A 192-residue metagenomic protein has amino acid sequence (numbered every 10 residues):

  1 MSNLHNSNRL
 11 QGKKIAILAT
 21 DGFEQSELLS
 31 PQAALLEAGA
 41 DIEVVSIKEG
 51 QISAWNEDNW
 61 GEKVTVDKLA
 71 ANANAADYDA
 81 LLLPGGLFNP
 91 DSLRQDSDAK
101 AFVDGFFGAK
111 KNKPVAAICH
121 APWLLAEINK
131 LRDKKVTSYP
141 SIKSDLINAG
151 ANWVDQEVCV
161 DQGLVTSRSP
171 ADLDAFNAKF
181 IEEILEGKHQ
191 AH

Functional and structural regions predicted by a protein language model:
M1-K113, W123-D133, K143-H192: Extended, subdomain-level signal for the structured scaffold at the beginning of enzyme domains
A117-A121: Short, thiol/selenol-centered motifs that function as redox-active sites or metal-ligating centers
V136: Anionic-ligand binding patches
